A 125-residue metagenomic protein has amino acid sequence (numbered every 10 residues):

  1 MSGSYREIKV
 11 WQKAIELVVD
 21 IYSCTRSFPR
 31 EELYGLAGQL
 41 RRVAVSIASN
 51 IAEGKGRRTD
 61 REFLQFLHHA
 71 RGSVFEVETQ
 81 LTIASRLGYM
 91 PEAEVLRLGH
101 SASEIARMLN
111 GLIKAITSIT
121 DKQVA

Functional and structural regions predicted by a protein language model:
M1-A125: Short, C-terminally biased terminal segments at protein or domain edges
